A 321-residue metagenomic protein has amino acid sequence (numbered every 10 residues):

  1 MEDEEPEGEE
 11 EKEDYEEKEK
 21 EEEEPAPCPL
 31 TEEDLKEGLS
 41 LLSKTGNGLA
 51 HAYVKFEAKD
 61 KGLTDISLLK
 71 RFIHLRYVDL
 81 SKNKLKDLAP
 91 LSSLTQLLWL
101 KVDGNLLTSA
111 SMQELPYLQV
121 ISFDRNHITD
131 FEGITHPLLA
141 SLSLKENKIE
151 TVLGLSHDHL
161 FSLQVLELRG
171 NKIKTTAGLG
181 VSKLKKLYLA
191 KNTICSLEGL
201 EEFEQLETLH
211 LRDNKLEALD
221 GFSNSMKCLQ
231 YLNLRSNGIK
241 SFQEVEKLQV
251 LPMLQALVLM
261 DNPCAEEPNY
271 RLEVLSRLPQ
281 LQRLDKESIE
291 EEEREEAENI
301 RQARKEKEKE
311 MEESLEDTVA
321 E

Functional and structural regions predicted by a protein language model:
M1-G133, P137-K174, S182-A190, E207-T208 (+4 more regions): The feature captures the LRR N-terminal capping module
L200-D261, L275: Structured C-terminal portions of repeat-based eukaryotic scaffold domains
